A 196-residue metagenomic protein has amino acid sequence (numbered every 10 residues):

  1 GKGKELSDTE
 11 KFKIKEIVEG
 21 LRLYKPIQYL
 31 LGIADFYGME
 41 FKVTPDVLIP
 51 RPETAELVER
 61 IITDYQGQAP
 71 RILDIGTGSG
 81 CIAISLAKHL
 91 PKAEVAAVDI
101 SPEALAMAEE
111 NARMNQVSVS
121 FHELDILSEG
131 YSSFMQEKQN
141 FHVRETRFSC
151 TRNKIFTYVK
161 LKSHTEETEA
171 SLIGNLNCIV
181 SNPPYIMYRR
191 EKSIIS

Functional and structural regions predicted by a protein language model:
G1-I14: A short N-terminal interaction module
K2, E16-L90, V95-E110, F121-L124 (+3 more regions): SAM-dependent Rossmann-like transferase core, predominantly class I methyltransferases with a strong bias toward
D8-T9, T63, S196: Polar/charged alpha-helical tracts
K92-E94, V98-S196: S-adenosylmethionine
